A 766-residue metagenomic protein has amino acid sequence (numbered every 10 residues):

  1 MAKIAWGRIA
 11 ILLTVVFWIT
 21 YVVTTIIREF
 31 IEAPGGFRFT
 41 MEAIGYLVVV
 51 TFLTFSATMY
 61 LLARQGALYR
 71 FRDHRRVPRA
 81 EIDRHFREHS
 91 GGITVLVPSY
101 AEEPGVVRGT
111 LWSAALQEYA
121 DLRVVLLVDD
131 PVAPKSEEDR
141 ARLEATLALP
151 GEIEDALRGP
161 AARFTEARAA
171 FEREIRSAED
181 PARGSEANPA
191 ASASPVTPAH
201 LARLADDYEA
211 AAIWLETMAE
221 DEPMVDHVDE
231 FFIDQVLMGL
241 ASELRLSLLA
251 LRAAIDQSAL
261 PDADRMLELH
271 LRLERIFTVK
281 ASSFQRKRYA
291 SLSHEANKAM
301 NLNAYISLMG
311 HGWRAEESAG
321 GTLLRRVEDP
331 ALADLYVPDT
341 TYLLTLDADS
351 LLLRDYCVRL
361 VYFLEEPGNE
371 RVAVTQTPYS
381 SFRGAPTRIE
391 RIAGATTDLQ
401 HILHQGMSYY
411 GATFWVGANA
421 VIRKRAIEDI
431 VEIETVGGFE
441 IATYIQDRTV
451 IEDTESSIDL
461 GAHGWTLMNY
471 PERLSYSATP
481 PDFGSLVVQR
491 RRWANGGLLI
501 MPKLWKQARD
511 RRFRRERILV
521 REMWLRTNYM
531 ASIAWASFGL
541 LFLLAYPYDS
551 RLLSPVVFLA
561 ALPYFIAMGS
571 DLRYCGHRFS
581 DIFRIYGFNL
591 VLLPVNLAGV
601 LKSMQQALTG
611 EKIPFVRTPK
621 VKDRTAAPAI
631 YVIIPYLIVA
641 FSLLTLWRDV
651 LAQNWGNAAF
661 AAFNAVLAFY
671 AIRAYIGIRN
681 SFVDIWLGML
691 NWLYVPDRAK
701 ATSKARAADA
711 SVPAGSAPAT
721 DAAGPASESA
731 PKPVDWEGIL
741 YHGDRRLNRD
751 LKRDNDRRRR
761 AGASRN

Functional and structural regions predicted by a protein language model:
M1-E81, V97-Y100, G105: Hydrophobic transmembrane helical bundles of polytopic secretory-pathway membrane proteins
M1-T14, L96-P98, E103, R511-A534 (+2 more regions): Loop-to-transmembrane boundary segments
V22-F52, R526-G610, A626-S703: Membrane-embedded multi-pass helical conduit in multi-pass membrane proteins, especially envelope-biosynthetic
F55-Q507: Internal catalytic domains of large membrane-associated glycosyltransferases
H85-D129, K602-G610, S703-G715, D721-G724 (+1 more regions): Acidic, Ser/Thr-rich low-complexity segments on the non-lumenal side of membrane proteins
D139, P150-G151, A156-M218, A668-N766: Cytosol-/stroma-facing membrane-proximal "stalk/adaptor" domains immediately downstream of transmembrane anchors
P480-N495, I582, E611-K622: Nucleotide-sugar-dependent glycosyltransferase catalytic core
G496-R517, G599, Y675-I676: C-terminal, non-catalytic tails of nucleotide-sugar-dependent glycosyltransferases
